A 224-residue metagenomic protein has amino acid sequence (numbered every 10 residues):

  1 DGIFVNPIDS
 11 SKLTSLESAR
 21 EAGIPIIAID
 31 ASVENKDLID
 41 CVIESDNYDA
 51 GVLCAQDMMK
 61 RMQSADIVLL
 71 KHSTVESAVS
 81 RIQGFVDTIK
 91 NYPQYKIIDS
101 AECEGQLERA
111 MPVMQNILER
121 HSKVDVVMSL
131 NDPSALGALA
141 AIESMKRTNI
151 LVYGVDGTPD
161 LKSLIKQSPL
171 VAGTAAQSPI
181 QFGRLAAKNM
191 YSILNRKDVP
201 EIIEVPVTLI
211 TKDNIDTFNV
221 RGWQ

Functional and structural regions predicted by a protein language model:
G2, P7, D40-C41, D66-T74: Short beta-strand segments enriched in small/hydrophobic residues
G2, S10-D49, T158-V171, N219-R221: Flexible loop/hinge segments that line or gate small-molecule binding clefts
G2-R20, F85, D99, E104-S163: Hydrophobic alpha-helical
I27, V68, I98, L151-Y153 (+2 more regions): Structural detector of well-ordered beta-strand residues that form the stable sheet scaffold of enzyme domains
V42-I67, V79-S80, R109-M111, T158-K162 (+1 more regions): Hydrophobic alpha-helical segments within soluble ligand-binding/sensing domains
A50-C54, S77-Y95, R109, V113 (+3 more regions): Short, solvent-exposed amphipathic alpha-helices that sit in or adjacent to ligand/effector-binding or catalytic
D66-K71, V86-E108: Short beta-strand elements in bilobed, periplasmic/extracellular small-molecule ligand-binding domains
S77, T88-I89, S178-Q224: Hinge/cleft segment of the Venus flytrap/periplasmic-binding protein
